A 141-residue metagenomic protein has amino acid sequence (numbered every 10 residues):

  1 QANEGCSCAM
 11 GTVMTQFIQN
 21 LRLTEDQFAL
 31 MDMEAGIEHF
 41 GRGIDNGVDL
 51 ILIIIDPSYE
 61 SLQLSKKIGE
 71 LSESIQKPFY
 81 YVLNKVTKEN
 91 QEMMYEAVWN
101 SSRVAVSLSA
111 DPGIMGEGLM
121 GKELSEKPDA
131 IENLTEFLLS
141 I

Functional and structural regions predicted by a protein language model:
Q1-F17, M120: P-loop/Walker-type NTP enzyme "switch/lid" segment
A2, A35-G36, S58-Y59, V86-E89 (+1 more regions): Conserved nucleotide-binding/hydrolysis micro-motifs of P-loop NTPases
T12, M31-A35: Short gly/ser/thr-rich secondary-structure transition/capping motifs
Q16-D26, E38-Y59: Inter-motif core of Ras-like GTPase G domains
M31, I53, Y81-L83: Structural beta-sheet core signal
M33, L50, K66-I68: Anionic-ligand binding region
Q63-I75: Amphipathic helical hotspot of TIR/SEFIR-family domains
E73-I141: C-terminal lobe/tail of nucleotide-utilizing enzymes
